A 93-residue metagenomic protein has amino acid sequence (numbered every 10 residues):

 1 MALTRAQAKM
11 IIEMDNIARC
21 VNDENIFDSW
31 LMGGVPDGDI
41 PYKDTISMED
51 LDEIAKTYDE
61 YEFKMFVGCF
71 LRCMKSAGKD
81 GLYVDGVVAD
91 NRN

Functional and structural regions predicted by a protein language model:
T4-D28: Short terminal alpha-helical segments
R19-R92: Acidic, low-complexity, intrinsically disordered interaction modules
